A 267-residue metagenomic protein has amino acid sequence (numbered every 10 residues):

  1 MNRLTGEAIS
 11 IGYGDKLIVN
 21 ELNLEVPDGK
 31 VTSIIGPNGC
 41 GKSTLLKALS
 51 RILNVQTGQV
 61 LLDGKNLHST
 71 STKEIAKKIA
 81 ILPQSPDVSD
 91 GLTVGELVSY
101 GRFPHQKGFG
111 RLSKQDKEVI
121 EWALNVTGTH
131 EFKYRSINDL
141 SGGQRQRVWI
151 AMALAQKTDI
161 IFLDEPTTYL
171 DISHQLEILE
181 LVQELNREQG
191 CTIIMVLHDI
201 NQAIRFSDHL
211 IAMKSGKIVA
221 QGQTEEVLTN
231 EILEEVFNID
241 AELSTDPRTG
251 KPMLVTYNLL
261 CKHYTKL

Functional and structural regions predicted by a protein language model:
L4-G6, V19-E21: Conserved structural motif at the start of ABC-family nucleotide-binding domains
I35-P37: The feature captures the beta-strand-to-loop junction immediately N-terminal to the Walker
S50: Helix-to-loop junction immediately C-terminal to a conserved catalytic motif
G58-N66, I75: Conserved ABC transporter NBD signature motif
S99, K114-F132, K157: Conserved ABC ATPase "signature" region
R111, S136-L140, Q144: Conserved ABC ATPase signature
I161-E165: Catalytic Walker B motif of ABC-type/P-loop ATPase nucleotide-binding domains
